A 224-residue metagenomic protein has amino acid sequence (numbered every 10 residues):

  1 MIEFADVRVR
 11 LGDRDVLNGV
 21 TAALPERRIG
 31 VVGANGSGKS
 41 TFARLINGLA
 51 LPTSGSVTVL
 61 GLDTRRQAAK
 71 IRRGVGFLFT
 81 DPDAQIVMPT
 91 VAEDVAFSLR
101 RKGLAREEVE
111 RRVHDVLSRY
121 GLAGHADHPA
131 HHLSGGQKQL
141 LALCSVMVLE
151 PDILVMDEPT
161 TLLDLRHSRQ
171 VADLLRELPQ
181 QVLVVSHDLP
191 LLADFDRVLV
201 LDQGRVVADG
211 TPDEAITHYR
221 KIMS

Functional and structural regions predicted by a protein language model:
I2-F4, V16-L17: Conserved structural motif at the start of ABC-family nucleotide-binding domains
N47: Helix-to-loop junction immediately C-terminal to a conserved catalytic motif
G55-R65, I71: Conserved ABC transporter NBD signature motif
E107-H125: Conserved ABC ATPase "signature" region
P129-L133, Q137: Conserved ABC ATPase signature
L154-E158: Catalytic Walker B motif of ABC-type/P-loop ATPase nucleotide-binding domains
R205-S224: Conserved beta-strand-loop-alpha-helix hinge in the C-terminal portion of ABC ATPase nucleotide-binding domains
